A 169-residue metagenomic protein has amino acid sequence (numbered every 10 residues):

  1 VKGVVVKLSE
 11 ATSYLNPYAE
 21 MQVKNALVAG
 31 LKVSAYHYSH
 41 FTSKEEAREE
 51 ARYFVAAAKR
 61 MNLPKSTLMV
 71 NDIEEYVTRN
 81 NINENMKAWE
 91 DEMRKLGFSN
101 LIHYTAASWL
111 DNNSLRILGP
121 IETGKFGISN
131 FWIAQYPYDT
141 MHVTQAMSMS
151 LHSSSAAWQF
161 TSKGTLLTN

Functional and structural regions predicted by a protein language model:
V1, G119-N169: Functionally critical loop-and-helix segments that line ligand-binding/catalytic clefts of soluble enzyme domains
K2-S99: Substrate-binding cleft of extracellular glycoside hydrolase catalytic domains
L8, T105, Q135: Residues that line or immediately flank small-molecule/substrate-binding pockets and catalytic motifs
S13-P17, T42-A47, V77-I82, L110-P120 (+2 more regions): Extracytoplasmic/secreted cell-surface and envelope-processing proteins
H37-H40, H103, H142, H152: Histidine (H) residue identity feature
F98-N112: Aromatic-lined carbohydrate-recognition surfaces of secreted/lumenal glycan-active proteins
